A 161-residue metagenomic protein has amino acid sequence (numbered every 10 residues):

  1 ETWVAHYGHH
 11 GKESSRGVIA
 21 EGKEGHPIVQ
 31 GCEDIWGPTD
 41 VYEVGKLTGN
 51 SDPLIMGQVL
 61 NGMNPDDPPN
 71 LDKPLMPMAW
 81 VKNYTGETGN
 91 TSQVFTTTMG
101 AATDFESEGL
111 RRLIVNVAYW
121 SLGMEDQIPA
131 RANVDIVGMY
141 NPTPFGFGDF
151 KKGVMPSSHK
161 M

Functional and structural regions predicted by a protein language model:
E1-D66, A130-M161: An acidic, glycine-rich "communication" segment
N61-M63, D67-M161: Extracellular ligand-binding/catalytic regions of CAZymes and related secreted enzymes and adhesion modules
